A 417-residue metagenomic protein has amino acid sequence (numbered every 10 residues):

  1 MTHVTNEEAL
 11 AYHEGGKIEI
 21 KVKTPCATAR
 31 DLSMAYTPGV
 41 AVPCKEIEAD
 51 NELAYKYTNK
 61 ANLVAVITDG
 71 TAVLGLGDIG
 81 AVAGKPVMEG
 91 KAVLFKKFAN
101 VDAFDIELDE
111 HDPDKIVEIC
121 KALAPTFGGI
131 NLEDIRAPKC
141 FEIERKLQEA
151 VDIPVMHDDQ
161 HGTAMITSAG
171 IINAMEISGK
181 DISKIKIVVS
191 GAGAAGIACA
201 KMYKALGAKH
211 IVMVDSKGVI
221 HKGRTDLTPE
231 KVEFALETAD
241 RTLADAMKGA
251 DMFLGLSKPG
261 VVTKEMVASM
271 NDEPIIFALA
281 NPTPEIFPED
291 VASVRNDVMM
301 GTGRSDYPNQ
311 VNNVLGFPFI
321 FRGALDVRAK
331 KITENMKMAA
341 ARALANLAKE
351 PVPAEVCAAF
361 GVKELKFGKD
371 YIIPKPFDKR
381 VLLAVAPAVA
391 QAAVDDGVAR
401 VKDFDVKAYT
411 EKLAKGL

Functional and structural regions predicted by a protein language model:
M1-I153, A386, Q391-A392, D396-R400 (+2 more regions): N-terminal ligand-binding/catalytic initiation module
D69-T71, I79, L108-D109, D134-A137 (+5 more regions): Short, ordered loop/turn segments at secondary-structure junctions
L74, I79-A99, V151, H157 (+1 more regions): Glycine-rich phosphate/diphosphate-binding loop of Rossmann-like nucleotide-binding domains
A124, I182, A246-M247, V267-M270: A short, aliphatic-rich alpha-helical micro-motif
N131-D134, V155, L254-Y307: ADP-ribose/adenylate-binding Rossmann-like module
D158-D159, A280-D403: Adenosine-phosphate binding glycine-rich loop
